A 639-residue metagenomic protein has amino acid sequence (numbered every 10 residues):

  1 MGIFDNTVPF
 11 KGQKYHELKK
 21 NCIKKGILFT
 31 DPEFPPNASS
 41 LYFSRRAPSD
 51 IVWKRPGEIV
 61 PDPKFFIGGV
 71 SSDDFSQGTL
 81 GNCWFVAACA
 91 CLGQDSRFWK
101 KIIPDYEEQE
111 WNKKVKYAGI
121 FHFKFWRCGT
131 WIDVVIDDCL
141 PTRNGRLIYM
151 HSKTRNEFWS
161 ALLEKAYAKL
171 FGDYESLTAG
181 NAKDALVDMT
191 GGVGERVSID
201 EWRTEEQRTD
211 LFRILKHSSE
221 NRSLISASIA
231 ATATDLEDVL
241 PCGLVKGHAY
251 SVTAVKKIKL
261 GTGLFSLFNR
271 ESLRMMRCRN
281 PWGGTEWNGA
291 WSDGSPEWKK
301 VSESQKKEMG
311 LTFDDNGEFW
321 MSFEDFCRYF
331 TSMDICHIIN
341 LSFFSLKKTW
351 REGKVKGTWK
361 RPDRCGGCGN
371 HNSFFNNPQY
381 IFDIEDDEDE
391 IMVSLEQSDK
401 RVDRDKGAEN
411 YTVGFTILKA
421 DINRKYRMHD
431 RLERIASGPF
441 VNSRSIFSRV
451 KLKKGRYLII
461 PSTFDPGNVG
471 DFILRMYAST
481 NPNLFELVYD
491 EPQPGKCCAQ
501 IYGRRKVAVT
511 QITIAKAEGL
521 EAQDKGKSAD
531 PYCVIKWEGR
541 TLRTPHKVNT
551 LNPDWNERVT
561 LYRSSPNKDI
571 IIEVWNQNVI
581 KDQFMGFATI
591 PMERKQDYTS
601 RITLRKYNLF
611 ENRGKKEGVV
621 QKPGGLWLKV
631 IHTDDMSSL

Functional and structural regions predicted by a protein language model:
M1-A515, G519-Y532, G539-T541, I571 (+1 more regions): Structured alpha-helical subdomains that flank or immediately precede key functional sites
F440-R444, N552-E557: Aromatic sugar-binding surface patches on proteins that engage polysaccharides or sugar-phosphate polymers
K451-L452, N549-P553, S564: Short proline/glycine- and polar residue-rich coil/turn motifs
I460-F464, I512, C533, N556-R594: Eukaryotic beta-sheet cores, primarily in C2 and C2-like/PH beta-sandwich modules
L542-H546: Short, acidic Ser/Thr/Gly-rich low-complexity loop/linker segments typical of extracellular and cell-surface proteins
